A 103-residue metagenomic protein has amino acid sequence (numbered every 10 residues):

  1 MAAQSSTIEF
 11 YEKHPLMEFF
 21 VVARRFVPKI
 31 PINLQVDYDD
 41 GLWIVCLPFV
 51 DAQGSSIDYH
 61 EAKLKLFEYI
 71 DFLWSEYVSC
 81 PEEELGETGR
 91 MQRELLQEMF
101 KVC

Functional and structural regions predicted by a protein language model:
M1-A2, D39: Compositionally biased, low-complexity segments
A2-P31, H60, L64-C103: Short, charged, surface-exposed hinge/linker loops at domain edges that act as mobile lids or interdomain connectors
P28-P48: Short aromatic-glycine-(Arg/Gly/Cys) micro-motifs in beta-strand/loop hairpins
D39, A52, E84-E87: Intrinsically disordered, low-complexity segments enriched in small/polar residues
L42, Q53-S56, V102: A generic structural micro-environment signature that highlights single residues at secondary-structure boundaries
P48-E61: A short, exposed loop/beta-hairpin motif centered on an aromatic-Gly-Thr core
